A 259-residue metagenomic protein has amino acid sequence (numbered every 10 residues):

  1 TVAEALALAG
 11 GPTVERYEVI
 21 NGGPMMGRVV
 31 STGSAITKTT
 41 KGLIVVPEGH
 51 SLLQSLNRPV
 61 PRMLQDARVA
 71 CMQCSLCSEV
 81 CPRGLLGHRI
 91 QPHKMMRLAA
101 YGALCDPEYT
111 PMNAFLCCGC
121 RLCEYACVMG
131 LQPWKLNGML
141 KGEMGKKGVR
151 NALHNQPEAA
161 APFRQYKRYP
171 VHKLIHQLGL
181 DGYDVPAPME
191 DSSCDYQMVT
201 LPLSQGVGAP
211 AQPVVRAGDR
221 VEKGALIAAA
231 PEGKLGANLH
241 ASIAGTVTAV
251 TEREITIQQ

Functional and structural regions predicted by a protein language model:
T1-S55, R62-M63, V80: Catalytic cores of enzyme domains
I20-V29, L140-K141, P157-A161: A glycine-rich phosphate-binding loop feature that marks nucleotide/adenosyl-phosphate handling sites
V46-R68, S78, R83-A160: Ferredoxin-type iron-sulfur electron-transfer modules in oxidoreductases and energy-metabolism complexes
A159-V214: N-terminal, Lys/Arg-enriched amphipathic/low-complexity engagement segments that precede the first folded domain
A211-R220, G224: Short histidine-centered loop motifs in beta-beta connectors
E222-G236, E254-I255: Short hydrophobic beta/alpha edge segments that flank linear recognition/processing sites
G245-V247: Conserved hydrophobic positions within beta-strands
T251-Q259: Glycine- and charge-enriched low-complexity intrinsically disordered segments
